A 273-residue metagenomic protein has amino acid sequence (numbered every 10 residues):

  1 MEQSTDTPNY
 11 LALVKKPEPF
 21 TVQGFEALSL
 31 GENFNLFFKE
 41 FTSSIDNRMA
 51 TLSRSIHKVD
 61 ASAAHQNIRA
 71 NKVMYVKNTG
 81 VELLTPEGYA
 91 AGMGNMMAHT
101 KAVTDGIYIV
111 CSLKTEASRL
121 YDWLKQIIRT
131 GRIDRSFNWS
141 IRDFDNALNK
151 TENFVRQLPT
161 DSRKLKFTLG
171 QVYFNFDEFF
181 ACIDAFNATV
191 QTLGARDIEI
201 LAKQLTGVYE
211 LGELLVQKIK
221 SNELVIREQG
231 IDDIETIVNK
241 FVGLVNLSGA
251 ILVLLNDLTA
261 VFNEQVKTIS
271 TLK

Functional and structural regions predicted by a protein language model:
M1-L36: Non-catalytic, low-structured ubiquitin/UBL-interacting segments
N33-S62: Extended amphipathic alpha-helical scaffold segments
L52-G80: Short linear, low-complexity motifs centered on an aromatic residue
A70-K273: Long, low-complexity or tandemly repetitive, helically biased scaffold regions used for multimeric assembly/adhesion
